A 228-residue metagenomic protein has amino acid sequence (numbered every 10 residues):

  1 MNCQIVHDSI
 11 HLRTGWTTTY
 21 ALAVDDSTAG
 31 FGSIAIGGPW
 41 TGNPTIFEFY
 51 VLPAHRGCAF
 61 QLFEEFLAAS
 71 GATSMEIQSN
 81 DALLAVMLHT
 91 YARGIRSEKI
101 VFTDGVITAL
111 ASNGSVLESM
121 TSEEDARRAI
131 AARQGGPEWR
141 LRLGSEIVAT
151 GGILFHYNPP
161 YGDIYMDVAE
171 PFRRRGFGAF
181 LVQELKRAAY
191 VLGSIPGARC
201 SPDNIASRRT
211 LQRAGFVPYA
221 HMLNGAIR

Functional and structural regions predicted by a protein language model:
M1-A21, T121-P137: Active-site rim helix/loop that mediates acceptor-substrate recognition in acyltransferases
I5-L67, G151-D163, D167-E170: Conserved donor-binding loop and adjoining core beta-sheet/short helix segment in diverse acyl/aminoacyl transferases
H55-A68, R174-V191, R208-R213: Conserved acetyl-CoA-binding loop-helix of GNAT-fold acetyltransferases
Q61-E65, N80-E98, A179, P202-A220: Conserved active-site alpha-helix within GNAT-family acetyltransferase domains
A69-N80, A189-C200: Conserved GNAT acetyl-CoA-binding A-motif
S97-E124: Conserved N-terminal entry element of GNAT/NAT acetyltransferase domains
S119-D167, P171-R174, A179: A mid-sequence, solvent-exposed acidic-amphipathic segment
